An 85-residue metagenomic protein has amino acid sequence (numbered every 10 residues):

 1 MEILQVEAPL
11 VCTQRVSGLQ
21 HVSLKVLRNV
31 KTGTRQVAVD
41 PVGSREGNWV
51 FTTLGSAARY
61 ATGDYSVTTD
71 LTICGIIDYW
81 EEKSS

Functional and structural regions predicted by a protein language model:
M1-L27: N-terminal first-folded block
L10-C12, T32, G55-R59: Short, charged beta-turn/beta-strand-edge "cap" motif at the junction between a beta-strand and an adjacent loop
R15, D40, G63: Short, flexible, glycine/charge-rich loop motifs used to bind or transfer phosphoryl groups or to couple energy/partner
T34-V39: Short alpha-helix capping/helix-loop boundary micro-motifs
F51-S85: C-terminal structural segments of small proteins and small subunits
